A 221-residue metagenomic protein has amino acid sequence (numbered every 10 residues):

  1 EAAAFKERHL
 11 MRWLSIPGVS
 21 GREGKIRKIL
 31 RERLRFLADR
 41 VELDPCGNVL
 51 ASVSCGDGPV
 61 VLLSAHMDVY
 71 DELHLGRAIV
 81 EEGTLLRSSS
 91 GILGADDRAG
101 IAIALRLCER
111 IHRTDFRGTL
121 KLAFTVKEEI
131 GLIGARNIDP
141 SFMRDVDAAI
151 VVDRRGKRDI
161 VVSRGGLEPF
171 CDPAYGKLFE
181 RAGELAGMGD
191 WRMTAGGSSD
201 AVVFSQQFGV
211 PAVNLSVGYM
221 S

Functional and structural regions predicted by a protein language model:
A3-F5, R33-L34, C46-L50, K121-L122 (+2 more regions): Catalytic phosphate/metal-binding cores of nucleic-acid and nucleotide-processing enzymes, i.e., regions that mediate
H9-R12, G18-P59: A non-catalytic alpha/beta surface segment that caps or lines the substrate-entry region of metallo-dependent hydrolase
R31, R35-L37, S52, D57-T119 (+1 more regions): Active-site metal-coordination/substrate-binding segment of hydrolases, especially metallo-dependent peptidases
R40-D44, R117-T119, G187-A195: Flexible, glycine/charged-enriched surface loops at secondary-structure junctions
C55, G156-K157, V217-S221: A glycine-centered beta->alpha junction motif in the catalytic cores of kinase/phosphotransferase enzymes
L93, D97-P173, M193, A201: Acidic/histidine-rich catalytic neighborhood of metal-dependent amide-processing enzymes
E168-L185: Helix-start/capping segments and mature chain N-termini
R192-S221: Zn-dependent metallopeptidase/amidohydrolase metal-coordination segment
